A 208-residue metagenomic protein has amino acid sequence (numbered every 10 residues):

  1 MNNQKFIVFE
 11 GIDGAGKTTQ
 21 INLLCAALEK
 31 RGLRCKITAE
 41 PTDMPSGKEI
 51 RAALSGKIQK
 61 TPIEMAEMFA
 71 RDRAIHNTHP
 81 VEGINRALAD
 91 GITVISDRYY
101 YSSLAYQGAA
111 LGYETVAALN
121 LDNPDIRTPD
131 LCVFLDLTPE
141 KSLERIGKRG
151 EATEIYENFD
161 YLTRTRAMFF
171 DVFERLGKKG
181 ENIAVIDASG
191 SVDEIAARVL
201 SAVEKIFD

Functional and structural regions predicted by a protein language model:
N2-F6: Pre-Walker A (Motif I) flank of P-loop NTPase domains
F9: Hydrophobic anchor at the beta1->P-loop junction of P-loop NTPases
G14: Walker A (P-loop) phosphate-binding loop of P-loop NTPases
K17: Conserved lysine of the Walker
Q20: Hydrophobic positions on the alpha1 helix immediately C-terminal to the Walker A/P-loop
C25, E140-D208: NTP-dependent small-molecule kinase module
L33-A118, N123-P124: ATP-dependent small-molecule kinase phosphotransfer cores that center on conserved nucleotide phosphate-binding segments
S103-A167: A glycine- and Lys/Arg-enriched "phosphate-lid" helix/loop adjacent to the NTP-binding pocket of small-molecule kinases
